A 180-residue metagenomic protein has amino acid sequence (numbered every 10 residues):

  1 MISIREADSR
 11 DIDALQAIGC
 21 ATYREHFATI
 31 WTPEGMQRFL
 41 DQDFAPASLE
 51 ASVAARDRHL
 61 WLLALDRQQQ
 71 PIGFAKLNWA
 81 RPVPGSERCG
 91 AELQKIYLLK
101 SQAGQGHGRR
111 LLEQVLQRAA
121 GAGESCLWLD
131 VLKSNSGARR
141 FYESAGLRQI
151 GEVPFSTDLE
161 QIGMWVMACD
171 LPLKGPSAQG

Functional and structural regions predicted by a protein language model:
M1-S3: Extreme N-terminal starter segment of soluble prokaryotic enzymes
E6-I12, Q16-I30, Q37-S101, R109-R118 (+2 more regions): Acetyl-CoA-dependent GNAT
G35-Q37, K133: Short histidine/acidic/glycine/proline-rich micro-motifs that form metal- and phosphate-coordinating active-site loops
F39, Q105, L127-W128: A generic secondary-structure micro-motif detector that highlights 1-2 residue hydrophobic/ambivalent hotspots embedded
L62, E87-A91, S125-G180: C-terminal "cap" of GNAT-fold acetyltransferases
K95-E113, A120-A122, L132-R140, S144-A145: Conserved glycine-rich acetyl-CoA-binding loop
